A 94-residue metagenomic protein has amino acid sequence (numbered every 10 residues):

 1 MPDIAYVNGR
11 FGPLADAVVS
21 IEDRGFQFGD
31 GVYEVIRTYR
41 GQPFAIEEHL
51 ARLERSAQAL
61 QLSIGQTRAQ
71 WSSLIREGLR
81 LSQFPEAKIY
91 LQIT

Functional and structural regions predicted by a protein language model:
M1-T94: Conserved alpha/beta cores of soluble small-molecule-handling proteins
